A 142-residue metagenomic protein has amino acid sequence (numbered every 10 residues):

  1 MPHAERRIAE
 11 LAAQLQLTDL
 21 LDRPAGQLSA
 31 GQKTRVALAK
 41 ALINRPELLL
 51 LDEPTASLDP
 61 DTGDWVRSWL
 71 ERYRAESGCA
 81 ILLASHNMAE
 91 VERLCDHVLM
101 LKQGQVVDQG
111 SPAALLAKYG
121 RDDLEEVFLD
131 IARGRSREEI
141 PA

Functional and structural regions predicted by a protein language model:
P2-L20: Conserved ABC ATPase "signature" region
P24-L28: Conserved ABC ATPase signature
R45: Conserved catalytic motifs of ABC-family nucleotide-binding domains
L49-D52: Catalytic Walker B motif of ABC-type/P-loop ATPase nucleotide-binding domains
D64-E76: Helical segment within the ABC ATPase nucleotide-binding domain
Q109-G110: ABC ATPase "signature
